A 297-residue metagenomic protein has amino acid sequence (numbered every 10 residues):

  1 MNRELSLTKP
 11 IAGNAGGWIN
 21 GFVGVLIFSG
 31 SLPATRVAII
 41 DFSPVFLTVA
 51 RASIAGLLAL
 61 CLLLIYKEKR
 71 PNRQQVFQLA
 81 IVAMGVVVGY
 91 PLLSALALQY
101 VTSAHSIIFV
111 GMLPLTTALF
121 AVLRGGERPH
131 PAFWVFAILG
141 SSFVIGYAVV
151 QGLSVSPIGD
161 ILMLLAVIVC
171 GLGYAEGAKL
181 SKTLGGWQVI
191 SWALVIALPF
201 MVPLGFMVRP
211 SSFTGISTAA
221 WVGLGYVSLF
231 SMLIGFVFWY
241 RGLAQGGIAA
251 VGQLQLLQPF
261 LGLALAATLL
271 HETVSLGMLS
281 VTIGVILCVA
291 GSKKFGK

Functional and structural regions predicted by a protein language model:
N2-V49, L92, G152-K179, F200: Glycine-/small-residue-enriched transmembrane alpha-helix faces in small-molecule transporters and effluxers
G13-W18, I40-V45, V49, P71-F77 (+3 more regions): Juxtamembrane helix-entry segments on the extracytoplasmic side of multipass membrane proteins
L26-G56, T102, L172-I196, P210 (+2 more regions): Juxtamembrane helix-loop-helix junctions in multi-pass membrane proteins
L26-I27, S31-L32, L60-V110, G146 (+1 more regions): Specific transmembrane alpha-helical segments of multi-pass solute transporters/efflux pumps, especially DMT/EamA
G30, A34-V37, D41, A55-N72 (+5 more regions): Membrane-interface helix-cap regions at the ends of transmembrane helices in multi-pass membrane proteins
V49-A50, P91, H105-M112, E176-P199 (+1 more regions): Helix-helix packing/entry segments at the starts of transmembrane helices
A55, A59, T117-L119, L123 (+3 more regions): Transmembrane alpha-helical segments that form core, pore/gating elements of small-molecule transporters/exporters
A59, A80-V82, M112, F120 (+5 more regions): Hydrophobic transmembrane alpha-helices of multi-pass small-molecule transport proteins
